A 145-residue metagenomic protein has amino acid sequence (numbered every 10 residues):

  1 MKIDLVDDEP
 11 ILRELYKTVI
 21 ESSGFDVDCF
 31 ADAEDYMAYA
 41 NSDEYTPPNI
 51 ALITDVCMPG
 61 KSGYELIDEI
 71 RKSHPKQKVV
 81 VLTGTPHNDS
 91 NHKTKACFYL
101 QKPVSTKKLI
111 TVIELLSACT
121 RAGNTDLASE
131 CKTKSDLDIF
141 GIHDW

Functional and structural regions predicted by a protein language model:
P10-D28: Two-component/phosphorelay signaling modules centered on CheY-like receiver
C29-A51: Acidic, metal-coordinating helix/loop segments flanking the phosphotransfer/catalytic sites of two-component signaling
D32, S62-E65: Acidic catalytic/metal-coordinating carboxylates
A38, Y64-P75: Short amphipathic alpha-helix used as the core "switch/output" element in two-component signaling
D55: Active-site residues of response regulator receiver
M58: Receiver (REC) domain active-site loop signature in two-component systems and cognate sites in sensor histidine kinases
L82-G84: Hydrophobic/aromatic residues positioned on beta-strands within the core alpha/beta folds
L115, C119-W145: CheY-like receiver
